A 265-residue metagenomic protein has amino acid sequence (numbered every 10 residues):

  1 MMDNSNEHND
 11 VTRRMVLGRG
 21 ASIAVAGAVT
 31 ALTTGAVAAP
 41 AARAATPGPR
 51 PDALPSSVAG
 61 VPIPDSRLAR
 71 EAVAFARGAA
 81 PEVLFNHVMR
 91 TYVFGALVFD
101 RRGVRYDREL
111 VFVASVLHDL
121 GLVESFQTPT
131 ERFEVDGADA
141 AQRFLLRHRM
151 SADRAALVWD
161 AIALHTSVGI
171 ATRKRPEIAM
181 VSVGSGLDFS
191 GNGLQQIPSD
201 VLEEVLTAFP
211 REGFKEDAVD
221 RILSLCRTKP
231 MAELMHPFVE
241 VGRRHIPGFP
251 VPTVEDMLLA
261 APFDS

Functional and structural regions predicted by a protein language model:
M1-T12: N-terminal secretory signal peptides
T12-T34: N-terminal export leaders
A21-V29, G48-L54, A79-F85, M89-V104 (+2 more regions): Divalent metal-dependent phosphate-bond-processing catalytic cores, especially two-metal-ion Mg2+/Mn2+ enzymes that act
A31-D65: C-terminal segment of N-terminal export signals and the immediately downstream linker at the start of the mature
V58-V73, A80-R90: Conserved N-terminal diphosphate/IPP-binding helix and adjacent helical/loop segment of trans-prenyltransferase domains
E109-Q127, G137, W159-V168: His-Asp-centered metal-binding catalytic motifs of divalent-metal-dependent phosphohydrolases/nucleases
R132-R147: An active-site-proximal "capping" alpha-helix that borders the catalytic cofactor pocket
S151-L157: Internal catalytic or translocation cores that form aromatic/hydrophobic pockets or channels for amphipathic metabolites
